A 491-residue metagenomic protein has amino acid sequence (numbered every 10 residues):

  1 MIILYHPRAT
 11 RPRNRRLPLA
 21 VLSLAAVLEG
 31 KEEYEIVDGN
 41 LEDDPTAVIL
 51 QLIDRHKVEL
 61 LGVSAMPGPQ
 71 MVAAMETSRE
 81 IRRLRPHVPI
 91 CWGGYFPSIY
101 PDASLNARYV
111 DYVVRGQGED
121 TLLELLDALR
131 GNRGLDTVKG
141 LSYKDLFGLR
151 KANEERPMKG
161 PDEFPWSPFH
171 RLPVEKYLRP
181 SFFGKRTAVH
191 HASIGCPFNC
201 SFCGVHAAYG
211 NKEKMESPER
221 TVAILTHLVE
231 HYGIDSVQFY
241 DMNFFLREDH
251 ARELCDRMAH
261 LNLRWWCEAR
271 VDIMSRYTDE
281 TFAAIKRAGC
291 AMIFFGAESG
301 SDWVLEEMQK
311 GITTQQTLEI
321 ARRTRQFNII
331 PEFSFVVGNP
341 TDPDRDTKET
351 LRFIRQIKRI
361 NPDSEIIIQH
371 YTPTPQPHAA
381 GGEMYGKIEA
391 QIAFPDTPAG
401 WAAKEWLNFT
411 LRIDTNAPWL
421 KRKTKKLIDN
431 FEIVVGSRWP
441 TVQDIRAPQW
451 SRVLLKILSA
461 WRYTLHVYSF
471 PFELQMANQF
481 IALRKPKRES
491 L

Functional and structural regions predicted by a protein language model:
M1-I224, H231-G233: Acidic, low-complexity intrinsically disordered segments
M1-Y5, R13, E33, L50-E59 (+3 more regions): Radical SAM enzyme core and accessory elements
I2, Y34, I90, V138 (+5 more regions): Hydrophobic/aromatic residues located in beta-strands of well-ordered beta-sheets within soluble catalytic
L4, V63, W92, C267 (+2 more regions): Structural beta-sheet core signal
R11-P12, Y100-P101, F198, D249 (+5 more regions): Flexible glycine/acidic-rich beta-alpha junction loops that bind and position SAM and/or redox cofactors in anaerobic
R16-A20, P45, A73-T77, S217 (+5 more regions): Residues at alpha-helix caps and immediate loop-helix transition turns in enzyme cores, especially N- and C-cap
P101-N106, T341-R355: Catalytic cores of alpha/beta
D162, S167-P331, V337-N339, R352: Radical SAM [4Fe-4S] cluster-binding motif and immediate context
